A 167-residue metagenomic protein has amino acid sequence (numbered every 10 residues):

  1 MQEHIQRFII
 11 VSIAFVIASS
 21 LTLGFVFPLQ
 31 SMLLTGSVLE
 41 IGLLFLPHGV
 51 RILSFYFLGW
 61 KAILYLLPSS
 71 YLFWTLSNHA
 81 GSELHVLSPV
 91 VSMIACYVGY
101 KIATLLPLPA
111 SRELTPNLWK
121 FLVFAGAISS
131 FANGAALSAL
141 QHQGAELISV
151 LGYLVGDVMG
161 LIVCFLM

Functional and structural regions predicted by a protein language model:
Q2-L34, R51-H142, F165: Short helix-perturbing small/polar motifs within transmembrane alpha-helices
T35-V50: Hydrophobic, membrane-facing alpha-helical anchors
W119-K120, A145-L151: The feature identifies polytopic integral membrane transport proteins across all domains of life
I148, G152-C164: Alpha-helical transmembrane segments that form the membrane-embedded catalytic/substrate-binding core of multi-pass
